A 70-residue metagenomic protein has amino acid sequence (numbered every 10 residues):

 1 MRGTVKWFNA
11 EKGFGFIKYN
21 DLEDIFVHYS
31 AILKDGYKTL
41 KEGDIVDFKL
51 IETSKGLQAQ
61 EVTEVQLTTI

Functional and structural regions predicted by a protein language model:
R2-A31, G36, E61: S1/OB-fold single-stranded RNA-binding interface
I51-I70: OB-fold/S1-family single-stranded nucleic acid-binding modules
